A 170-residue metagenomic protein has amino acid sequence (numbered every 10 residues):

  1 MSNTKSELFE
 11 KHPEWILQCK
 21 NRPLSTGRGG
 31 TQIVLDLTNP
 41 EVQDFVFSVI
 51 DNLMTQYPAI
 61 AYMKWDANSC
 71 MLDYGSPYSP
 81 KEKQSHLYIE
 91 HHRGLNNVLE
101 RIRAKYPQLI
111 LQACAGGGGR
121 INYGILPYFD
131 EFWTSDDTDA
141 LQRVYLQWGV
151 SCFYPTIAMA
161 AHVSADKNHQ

Functional and structural regions predicted by a protein language model:
M1-N3, A67-D73, A115-G119: Active-site-proximal loop/turn and secondary-structure-junction residues that shape catalytic pockets, frequently
K5-D44, I89-Q170: Glycan-recognition surfaces
G30, I60, K64, M71-D73 (+2 more regions): Generic secretory/membrane-interface signal
T31-D36, D73-H86: Active-site-proximal beta-alpha loop/turn segments in soluble metabolic enzymes
L35-W65: An active-site-proximal structural segment forming one wall of the substrate-binding cleft that immediately precedes
S48, L53, K81, L95-N97 (+1 more regions): Residue-level detector of functional hotspots within protein domains
Q56, A61-Y62, A67-L72, A161-Q170: Catalytic grooves of carbohydrate-active enzymes
